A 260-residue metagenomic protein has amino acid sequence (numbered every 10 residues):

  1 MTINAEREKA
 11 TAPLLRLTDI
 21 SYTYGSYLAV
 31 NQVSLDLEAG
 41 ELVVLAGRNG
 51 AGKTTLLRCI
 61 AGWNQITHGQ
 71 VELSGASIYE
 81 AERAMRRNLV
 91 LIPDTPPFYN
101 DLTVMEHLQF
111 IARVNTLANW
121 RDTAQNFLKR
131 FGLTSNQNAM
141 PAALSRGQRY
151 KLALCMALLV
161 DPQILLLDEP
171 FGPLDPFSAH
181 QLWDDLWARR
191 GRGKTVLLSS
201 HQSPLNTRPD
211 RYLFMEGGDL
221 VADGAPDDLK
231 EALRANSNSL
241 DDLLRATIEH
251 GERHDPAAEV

Functional and structural regions predicted by a protein language model:
A46-R48: The feature captures the beta-strand-to-loop junction immediately N-terminal to the Walker
A61: Helix-to-loop junction immediately C-terminal to a conserved catalytic motif
G69-E80, A84-M85: Conserved ABC transporter NBD signature motif
Q109, R113-N136: Conserved ABC ATPase "signature" region
L165-E169: Catalytic Walker B motif of ABC-type/P-loop ATPase nucleotide-binding domains
